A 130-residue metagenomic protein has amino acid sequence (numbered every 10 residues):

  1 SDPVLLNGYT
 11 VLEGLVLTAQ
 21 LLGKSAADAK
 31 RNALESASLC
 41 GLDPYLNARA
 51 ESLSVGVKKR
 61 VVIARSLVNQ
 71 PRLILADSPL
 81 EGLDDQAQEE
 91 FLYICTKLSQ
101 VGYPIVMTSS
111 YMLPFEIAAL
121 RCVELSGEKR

Functional and structural regions predicted by a protein language model:
Y9-Q20: Q-loop/switch helix immediately C-terminal to the Walker
V16, A27-Y45: Conserved ABC ATPase "signature" region
R49-L53: Conserved ABC ATPase signature
I63: Hydrophobic anchor residue at the start of the ABC signature
Q70: Conserved catalytic motifs of ABC-family nucleotide-binding domains
I74-D77: Catalytic Walker B motif of ABC-type/P-loop ATPase nucleotide-binding domains
D85-A87: Helix N-cap at the start of a conserved alpha-helix in ABC-type nucleotide-binding domains
